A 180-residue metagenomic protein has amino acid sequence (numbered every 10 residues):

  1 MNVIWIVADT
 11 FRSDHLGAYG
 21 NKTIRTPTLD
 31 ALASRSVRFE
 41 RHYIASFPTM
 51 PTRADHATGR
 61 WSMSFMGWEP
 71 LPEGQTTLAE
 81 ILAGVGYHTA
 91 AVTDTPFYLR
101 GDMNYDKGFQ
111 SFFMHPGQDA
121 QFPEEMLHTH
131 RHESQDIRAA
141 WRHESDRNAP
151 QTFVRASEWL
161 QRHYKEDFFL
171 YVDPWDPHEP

Functional and structural regions predicted by a protein language model:
M1-P180: Catalytic domains that recognize anionic headgroups
